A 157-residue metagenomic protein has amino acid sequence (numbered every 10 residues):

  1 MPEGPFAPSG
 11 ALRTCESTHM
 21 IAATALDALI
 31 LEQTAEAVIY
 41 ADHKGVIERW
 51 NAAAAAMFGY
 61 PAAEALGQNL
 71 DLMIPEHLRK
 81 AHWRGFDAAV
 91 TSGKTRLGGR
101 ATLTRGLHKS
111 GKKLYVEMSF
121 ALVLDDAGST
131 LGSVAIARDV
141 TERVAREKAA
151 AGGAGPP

Functional and structural regions predicted by a protein language model:
L12-T24, R138-P157: PAS-associated C-terminal cap
I21-A55, G98, G155-P157: Sensory modules in modular signal-transduction proteins
A53-A65, D126: PAS/PAS-like sensory domain cap-loop motif
A62, I74-V116, L124-D126, T130: PAS/LOV-family and closely related PAS-like sensory domains
D71, L124, T141: Adenine-nucleotide cofactor-binding loop residues
M118-F120, A137: Sensory-domain boundary capping and coupling elements
S129-D139: PAS-family sensory domains
